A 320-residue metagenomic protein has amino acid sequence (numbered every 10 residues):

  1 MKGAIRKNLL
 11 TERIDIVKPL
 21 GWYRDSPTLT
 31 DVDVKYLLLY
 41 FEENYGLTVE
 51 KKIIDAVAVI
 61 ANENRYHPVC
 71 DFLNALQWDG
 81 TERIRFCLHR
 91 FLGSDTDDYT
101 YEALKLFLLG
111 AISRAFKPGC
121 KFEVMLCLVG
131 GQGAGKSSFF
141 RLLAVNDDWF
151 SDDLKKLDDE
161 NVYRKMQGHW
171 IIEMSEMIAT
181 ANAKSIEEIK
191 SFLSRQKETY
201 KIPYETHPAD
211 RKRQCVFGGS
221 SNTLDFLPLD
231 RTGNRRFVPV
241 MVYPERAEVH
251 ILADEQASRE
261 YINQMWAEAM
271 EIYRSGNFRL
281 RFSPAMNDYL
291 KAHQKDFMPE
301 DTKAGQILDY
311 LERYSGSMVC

Functional and structural regions predicted by a protein language model:
M1-F86, D98, E102: N-terminal nucleic-acid engagement/recognition segments and initiation subdomains in replication, restriction
I14-D15, V32, L37, R83 (+7 more regions): Alpha-helical protein-protein interaction elements
E42-H67, K121, D148-D152, D158-L193 (+1 more regions): Feature primarily recognizes SF3-like P-loop helicase cores of small DNA viruses
V57-I171: P-loop NTPase catalytic core of nucleic-acid-dependent motor ATPases
